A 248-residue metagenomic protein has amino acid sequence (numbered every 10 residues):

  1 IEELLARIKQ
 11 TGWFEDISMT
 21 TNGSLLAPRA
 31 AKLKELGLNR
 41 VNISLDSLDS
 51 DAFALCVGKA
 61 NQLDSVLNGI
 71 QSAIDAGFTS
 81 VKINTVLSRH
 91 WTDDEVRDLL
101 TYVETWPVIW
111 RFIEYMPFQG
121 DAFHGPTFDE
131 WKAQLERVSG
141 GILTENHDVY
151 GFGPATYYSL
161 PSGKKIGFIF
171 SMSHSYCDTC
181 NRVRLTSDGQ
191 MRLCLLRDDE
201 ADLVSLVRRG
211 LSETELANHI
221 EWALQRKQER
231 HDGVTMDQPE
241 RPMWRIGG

Functional and structural regions predicted by a protein language model:
I1-R111: Radical SAM/AdoMet-radical enzyme domain recognition
T105, Y115-G248: Auxiliary Fe-S-binding modules of radical SAM enzymes
